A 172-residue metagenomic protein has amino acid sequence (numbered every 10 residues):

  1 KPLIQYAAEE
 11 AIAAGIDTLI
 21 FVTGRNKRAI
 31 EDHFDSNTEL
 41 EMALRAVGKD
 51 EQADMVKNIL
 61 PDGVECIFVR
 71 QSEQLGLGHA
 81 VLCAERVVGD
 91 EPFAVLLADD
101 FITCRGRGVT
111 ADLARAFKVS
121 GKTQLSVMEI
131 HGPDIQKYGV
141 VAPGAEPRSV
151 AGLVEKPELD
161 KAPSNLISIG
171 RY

Functional and structural regions predicted by a protein language model:
K1-Q52, C66, Q71-Q74, R107-A111: N-terminal glycine-rich phosphate-binding loop and ensuing alpha1 helix
G15-I16, G89, V119, S149: Short loop/turn motifs at secondary-structure junctions
F21, P163-Y172: Short loop-to-beta-strand entry elements in the cores of soluble alpha/beta enzymes
V22, L96, K156: Conserved residues at the C-terminal ends of beta-strands
L40-A43, A53-P143, G170: Conserved beta-loop-beta/alpha segment of the NTase-like Rossmann-fold superfamily that binds/positions NTPs
G144-I167: A short, charged helix-loop
